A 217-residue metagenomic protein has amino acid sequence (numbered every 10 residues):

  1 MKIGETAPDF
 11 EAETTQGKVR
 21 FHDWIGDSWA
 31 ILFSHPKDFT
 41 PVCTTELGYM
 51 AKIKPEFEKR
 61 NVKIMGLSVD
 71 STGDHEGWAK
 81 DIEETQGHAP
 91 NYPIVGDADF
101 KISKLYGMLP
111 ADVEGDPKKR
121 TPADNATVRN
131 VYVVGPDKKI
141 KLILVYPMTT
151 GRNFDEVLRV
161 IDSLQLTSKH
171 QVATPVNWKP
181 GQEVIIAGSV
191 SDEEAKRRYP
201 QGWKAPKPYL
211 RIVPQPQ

Functional and structural regions predicted by a protein language model:
M1-Q217: Chalcogenol-based redox active-site neighborhoods
